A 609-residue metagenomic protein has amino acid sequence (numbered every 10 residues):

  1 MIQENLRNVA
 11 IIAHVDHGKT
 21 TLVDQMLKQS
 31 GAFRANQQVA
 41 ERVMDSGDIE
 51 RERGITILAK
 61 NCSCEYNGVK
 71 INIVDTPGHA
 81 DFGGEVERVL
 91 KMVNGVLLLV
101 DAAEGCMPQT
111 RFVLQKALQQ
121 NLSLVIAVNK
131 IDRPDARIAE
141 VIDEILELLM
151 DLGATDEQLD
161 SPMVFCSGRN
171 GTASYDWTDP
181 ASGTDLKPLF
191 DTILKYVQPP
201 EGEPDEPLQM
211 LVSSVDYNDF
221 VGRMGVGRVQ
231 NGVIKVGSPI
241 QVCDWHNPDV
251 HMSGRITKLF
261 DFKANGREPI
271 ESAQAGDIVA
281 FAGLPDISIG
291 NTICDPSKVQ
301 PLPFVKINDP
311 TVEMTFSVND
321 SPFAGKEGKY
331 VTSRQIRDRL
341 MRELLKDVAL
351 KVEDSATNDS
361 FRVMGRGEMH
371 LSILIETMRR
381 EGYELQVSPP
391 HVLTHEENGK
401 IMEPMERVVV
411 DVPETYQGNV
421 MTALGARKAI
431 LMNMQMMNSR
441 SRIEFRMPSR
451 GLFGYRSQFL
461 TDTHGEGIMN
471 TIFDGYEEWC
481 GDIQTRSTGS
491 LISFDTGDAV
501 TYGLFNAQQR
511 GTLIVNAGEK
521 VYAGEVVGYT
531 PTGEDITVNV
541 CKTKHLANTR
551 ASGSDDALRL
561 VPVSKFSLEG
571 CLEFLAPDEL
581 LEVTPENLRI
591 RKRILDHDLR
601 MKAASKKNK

Functional and structural regions predicted by a protein language model:
M1-V100, E104, E144, V215-N218: P-loop NTPase switch module centered on the Walker A-proximal segment
Q38-R42, L152-V164, P200-L211, H246-F262 (+8 more regions): Interdomain boundary/hinge elements
S123, R133-L194: Canonical P-loop GTPase G-domain recognition
S167, S355-H370: Short glycine/threonine-rich beta-strand-turn micro-motifs
Q209-M314, P322-K326, T488, G497-A547 (+2 more regions): Conserved nucleotide-binding/hydrolysis modules and their immediate coupling elements across P-loop/ASCE NTPase motors
V233, P285-D286, G365-L371, E414-Q417 (+1 more regions): Helix N-cap motif at beta-to-alpha junctions
F262-I270, M402, M447-S449, L460-D462 (+2 more regions): Long insertion/accessory domains within large nucleic-acid-processing enzymes
S321-L344, A557, V561: A short, contiguous, amphipathic alpha-helix enriched in charged residues
